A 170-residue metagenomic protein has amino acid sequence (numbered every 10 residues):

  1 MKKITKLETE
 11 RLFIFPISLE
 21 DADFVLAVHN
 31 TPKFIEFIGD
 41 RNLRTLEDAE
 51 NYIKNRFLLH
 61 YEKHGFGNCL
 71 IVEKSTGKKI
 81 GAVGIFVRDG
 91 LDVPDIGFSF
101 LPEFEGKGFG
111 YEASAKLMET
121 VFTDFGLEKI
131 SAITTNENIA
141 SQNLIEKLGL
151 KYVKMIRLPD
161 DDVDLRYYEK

Functional and structural regions predicted by a protein language model:
M1-F37, N68-K170: Acyl-donor (CoA/ACP) binding surface of acyl/acetyltransferases
K33-N55: Conserved GNAT-fold acetyl-CoA-binding loop/helix
F57-L70: A short helix-loop-beta-strand connector motif used in the catalytic cores of GNAT acetyltransferases and, in some
